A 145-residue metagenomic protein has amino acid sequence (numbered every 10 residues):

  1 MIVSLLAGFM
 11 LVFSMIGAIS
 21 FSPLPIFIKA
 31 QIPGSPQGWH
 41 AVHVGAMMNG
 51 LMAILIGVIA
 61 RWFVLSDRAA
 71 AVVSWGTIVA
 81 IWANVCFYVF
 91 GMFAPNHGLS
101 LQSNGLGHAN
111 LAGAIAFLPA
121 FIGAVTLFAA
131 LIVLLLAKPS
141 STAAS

Functional and structural regions predicted by a protein language model:
M1-I16, G38-A60, W75-M92, P119-L136: Hydrophobic cores of alpha-helical transmembrane segments in multi-pass integral membrane proteins
G17-S22, S66-A69: Short acidic alpha-helical/loop segments enriched in Asp/Glu that coordinate divalent cations
I19, V64, P95-L99, K138-S145: Membrane-interfacial segments
F21-Q37: Perimembrane loop-to-helix junctions flanking transmembrane segments
P33-P36, H40, D67-S74, N110-A120: Membrane-water interface of alpha-helical transmembrane segments
A60-W82, T142-S145: Cytoplasmic juxtamembrane regions at transmembrane-helix boundaries
F87-N104: Transmembrane alpha-helical segments of integral membrane proteins
L99-I115: Short, membrane-exposed interhelical loops at transmembrane-helix boundaries
